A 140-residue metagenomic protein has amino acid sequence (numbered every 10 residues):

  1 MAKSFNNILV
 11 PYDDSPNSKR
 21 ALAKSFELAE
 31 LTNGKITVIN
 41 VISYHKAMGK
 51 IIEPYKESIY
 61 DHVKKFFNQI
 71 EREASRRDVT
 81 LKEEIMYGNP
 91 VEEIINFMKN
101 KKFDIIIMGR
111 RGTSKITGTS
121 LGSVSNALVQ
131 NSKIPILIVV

Functional and structural regions predicted by a protein language model:
M1-K3, S75-I106: Structural beta-alpha unit
A2-I51, S75: Small/aliphatic-rich secondary-structure junction motif
E27, N96-V140: Gly/Ser-rich helix-loop-strand patches that form or flank binding pockets for ribonucleotide-derived cofactors
A29, I70-A74, M98: Conserved hydrophobic residues forming the short capping helix/wall of the S-adenosyl-L-methionine
G34-K35, V79, F103, I134: Short glycine/serine/threonine/alanine-rich loop segments
T37, K82, L137: Conserved beta-strand positions in the Rossmann-like core of class I SAM-dependent methyltransferases
H45-K46, V91, K115: Generic structural signal for helix capping and beta-alpha/helix-loop junctions
P54-K65: A short acidic, glycine-rich active-site loop that binds or catalyzes chemistry on phosphate/adenosine moieties
